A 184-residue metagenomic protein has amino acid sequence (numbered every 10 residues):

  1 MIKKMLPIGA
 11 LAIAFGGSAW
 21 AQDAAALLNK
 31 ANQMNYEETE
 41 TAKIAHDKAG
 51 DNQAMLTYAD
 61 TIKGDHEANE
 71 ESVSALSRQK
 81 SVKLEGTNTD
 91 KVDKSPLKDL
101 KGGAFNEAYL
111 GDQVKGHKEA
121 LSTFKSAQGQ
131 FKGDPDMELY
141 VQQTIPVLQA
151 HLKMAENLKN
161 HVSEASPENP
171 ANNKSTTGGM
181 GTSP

Functional and structural regions predicted by a protein language model:
I2-P184: His/Met- and acidic-residue-enriched segments that coordinate or traffic transition-metal cofactors and support
